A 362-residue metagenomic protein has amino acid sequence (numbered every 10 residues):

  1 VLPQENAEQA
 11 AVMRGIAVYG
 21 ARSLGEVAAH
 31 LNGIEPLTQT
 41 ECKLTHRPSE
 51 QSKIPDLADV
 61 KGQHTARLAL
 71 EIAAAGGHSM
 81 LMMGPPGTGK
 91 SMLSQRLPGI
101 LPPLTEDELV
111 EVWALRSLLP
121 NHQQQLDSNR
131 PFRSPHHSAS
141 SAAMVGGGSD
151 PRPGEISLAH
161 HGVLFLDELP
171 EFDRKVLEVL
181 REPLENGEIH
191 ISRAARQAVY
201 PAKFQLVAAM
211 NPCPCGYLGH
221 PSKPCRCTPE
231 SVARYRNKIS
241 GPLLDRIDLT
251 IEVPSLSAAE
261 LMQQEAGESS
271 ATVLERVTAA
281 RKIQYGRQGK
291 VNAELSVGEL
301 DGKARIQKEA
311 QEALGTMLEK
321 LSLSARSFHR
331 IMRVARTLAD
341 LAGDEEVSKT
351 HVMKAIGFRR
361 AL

Functional and structural regions predicted by a protein language model:
V1-L81, T88, S192, S327-F328 (+1 more regions): Peripheral, non-AAA+ core regions of ATP-driven protein-machinery
Q9-M13, M92-S94, S222, S257-A258: Acidic/polar active-site rim loop that often engages polyanionic ligands
G33, I72-A75, L115, G147 (+3 more regions): Residues within well-ordered alpha-helical secondary structure of globular protein domains
E41-L44, H122-R130, G289-V297, R330: Short coil/turn segments at secondary-structure boundaries
S52-P55, Q95, E312, T316: Positions in alpha-helical segments
D59-Q63, S134, S149, K303-Q307: Short acidic-aromatic active-site loops that bind/stabilize oxyanions
L68-K238: Conserved ASCE/P-loop NTPase catalytic core
D150-P151, R174-L362: Basic, amphipathic alpha-helical bundle interface domains used for macromolecular binding and assembly
